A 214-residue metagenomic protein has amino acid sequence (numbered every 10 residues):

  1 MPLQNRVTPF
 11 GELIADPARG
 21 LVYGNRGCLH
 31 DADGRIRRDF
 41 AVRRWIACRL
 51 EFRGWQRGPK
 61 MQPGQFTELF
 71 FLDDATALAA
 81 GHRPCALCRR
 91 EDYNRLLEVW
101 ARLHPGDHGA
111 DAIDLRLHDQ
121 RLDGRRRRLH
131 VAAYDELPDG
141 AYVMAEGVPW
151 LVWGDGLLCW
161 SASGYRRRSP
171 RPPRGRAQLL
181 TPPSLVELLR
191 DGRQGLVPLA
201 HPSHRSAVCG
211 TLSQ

Functional and structural regions predicted by a protein language model:
M1-Q214: Mature, structured domains enriched in cysteine- and short glycine motifs
